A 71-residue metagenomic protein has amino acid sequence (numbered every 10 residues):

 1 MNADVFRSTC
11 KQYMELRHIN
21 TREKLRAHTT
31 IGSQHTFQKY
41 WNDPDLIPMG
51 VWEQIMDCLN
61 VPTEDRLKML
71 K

Functional and structural regions predicted by a protein language model:
M1-R26: A short, Lys/Arg-rich alpha-helix, primarily the initiator
Y13, H28, K39-Y40, M69-L70: Residues in the recognition helix of alpha-helical DNA-binding motifs
I19-T21, G32, G50: Residue-level signal for the short linker/turn that defines the boundary of a DNA-recognition helix
R26-A27, M56: The alpha-helix within a helix-turn-helix
T29-T30, L59: Core residues of bacterial helix-turn-helix
T30-I47: Recognition helix of helix-turn-helix/homeodomain-like DNA-binding domains that insert into the DNA major groove
D43-D57: Short, basic-rich loop-to-helix N-cap that marks the start of a DNA-contacting helix
N60-K71: Short C-terminal boundary/hinge segments that cap the last helix of small helical domains
